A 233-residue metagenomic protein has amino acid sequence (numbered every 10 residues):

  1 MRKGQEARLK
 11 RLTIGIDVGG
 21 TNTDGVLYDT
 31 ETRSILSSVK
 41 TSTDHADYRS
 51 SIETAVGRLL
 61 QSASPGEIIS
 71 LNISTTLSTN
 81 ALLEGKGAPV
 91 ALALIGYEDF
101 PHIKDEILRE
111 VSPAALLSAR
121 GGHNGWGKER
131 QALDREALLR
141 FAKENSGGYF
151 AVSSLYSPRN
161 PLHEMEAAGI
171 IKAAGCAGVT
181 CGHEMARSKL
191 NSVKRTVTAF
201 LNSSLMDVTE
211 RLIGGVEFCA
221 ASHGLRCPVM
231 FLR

Functional and structural regions predicted by a protein language model:
R2-R233: N-terminally biased helix-coil "hinge/interface" segments that flank
